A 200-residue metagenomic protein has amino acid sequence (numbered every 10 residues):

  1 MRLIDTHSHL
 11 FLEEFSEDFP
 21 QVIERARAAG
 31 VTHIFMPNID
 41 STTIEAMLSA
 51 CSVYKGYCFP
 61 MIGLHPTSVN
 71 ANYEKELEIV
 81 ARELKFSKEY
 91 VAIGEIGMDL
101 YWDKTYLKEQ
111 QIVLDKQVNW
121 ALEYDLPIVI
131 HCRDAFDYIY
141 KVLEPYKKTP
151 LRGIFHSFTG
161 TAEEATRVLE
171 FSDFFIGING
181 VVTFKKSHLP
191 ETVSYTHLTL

Functional and structural regions predicted by a protein language model:
R2-L3, H9-Q21, H33-T43, L48 (+3 more regions): Divalent metal-binding pocket/active-site signature
L3-D5, M61, F175: Short hydrophobic-acidic sequence motifs that mark active-site Asp/Glu residues
R25-G30: Catalytic domains of carbohydrate-active enzymes, especially glycoside hydrolases
V53-A71: Metal-cofactor-binding active-site regions of metalloenzymes
T196-L200: Conserved small/polar residues in nucleotide/adenosyl-binding loops
